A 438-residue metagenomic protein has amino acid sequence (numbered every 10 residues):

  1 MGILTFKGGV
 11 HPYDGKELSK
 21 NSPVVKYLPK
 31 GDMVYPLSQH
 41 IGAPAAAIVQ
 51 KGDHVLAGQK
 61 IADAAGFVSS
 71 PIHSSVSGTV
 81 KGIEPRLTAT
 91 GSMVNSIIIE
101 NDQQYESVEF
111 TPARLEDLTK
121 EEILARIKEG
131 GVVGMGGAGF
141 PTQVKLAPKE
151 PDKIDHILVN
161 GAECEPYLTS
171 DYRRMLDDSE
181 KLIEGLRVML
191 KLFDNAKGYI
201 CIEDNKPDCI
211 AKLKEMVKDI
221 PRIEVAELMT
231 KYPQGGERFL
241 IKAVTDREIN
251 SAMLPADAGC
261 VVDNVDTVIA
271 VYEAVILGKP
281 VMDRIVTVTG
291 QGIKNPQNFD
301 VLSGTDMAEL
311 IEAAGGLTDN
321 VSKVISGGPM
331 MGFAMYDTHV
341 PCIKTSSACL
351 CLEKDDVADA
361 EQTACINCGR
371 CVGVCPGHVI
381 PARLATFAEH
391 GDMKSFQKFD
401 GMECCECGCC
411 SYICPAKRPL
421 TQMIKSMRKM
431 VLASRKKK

Functional and structural regions predicted by a protein language model:
M1-I48, I98: N-terminal, Lys/Arg-enriched amphipathic/low-complexity engagement segments that precede the first folded domain
Q50-D63, G82: Short, well-structured beta-strand-loop connectors
G78-V80: Conserved hydrophobic positions within beta-strands
G82, L87-F140, A147-P151, P207: Acidic low-complexity segments
S107, G134, I157-D171, G292: Gly-rich Lys/Arg/Thr-decorated short loops/hinges at beta-loop-alpha junctions or inter-strand turns that position
L176-K191: Histidine-anchored nucleotide/phosphate-binding helix
N195-M307, A313-T318, G328: Hydrophobic alpha-helical positions that pack around
S346-Q362, V372, P376-K438: Ferredoxin-type iron-sulfur electron-transfer modules in oxidoreductases and energy-metabolism complexes
